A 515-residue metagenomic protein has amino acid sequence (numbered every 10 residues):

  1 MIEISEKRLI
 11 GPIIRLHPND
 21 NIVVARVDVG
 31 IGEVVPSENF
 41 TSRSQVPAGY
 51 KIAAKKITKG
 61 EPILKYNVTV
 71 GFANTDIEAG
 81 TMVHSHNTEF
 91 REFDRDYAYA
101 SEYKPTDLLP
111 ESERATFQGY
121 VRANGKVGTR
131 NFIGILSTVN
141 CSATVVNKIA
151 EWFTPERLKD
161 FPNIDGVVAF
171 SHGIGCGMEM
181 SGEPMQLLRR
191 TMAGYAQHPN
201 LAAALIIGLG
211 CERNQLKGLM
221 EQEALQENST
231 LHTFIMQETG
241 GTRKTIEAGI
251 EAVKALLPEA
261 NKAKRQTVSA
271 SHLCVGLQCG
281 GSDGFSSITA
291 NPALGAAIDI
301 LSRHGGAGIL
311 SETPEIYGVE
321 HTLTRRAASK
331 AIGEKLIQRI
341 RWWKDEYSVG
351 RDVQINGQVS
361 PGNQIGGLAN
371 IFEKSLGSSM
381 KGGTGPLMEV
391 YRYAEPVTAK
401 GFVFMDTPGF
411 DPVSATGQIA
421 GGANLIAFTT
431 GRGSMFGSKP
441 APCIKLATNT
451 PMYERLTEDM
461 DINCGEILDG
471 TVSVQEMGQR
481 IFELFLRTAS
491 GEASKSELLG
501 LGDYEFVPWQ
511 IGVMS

Functional and structural regions predicted by a protein language model:
I2-L425, S434, P440-S515: Metallocofactor- and cofactor-centric catalytic cores in central/energy metabolism, strongly enriched
T430: Short secondary-structure boundary segments
